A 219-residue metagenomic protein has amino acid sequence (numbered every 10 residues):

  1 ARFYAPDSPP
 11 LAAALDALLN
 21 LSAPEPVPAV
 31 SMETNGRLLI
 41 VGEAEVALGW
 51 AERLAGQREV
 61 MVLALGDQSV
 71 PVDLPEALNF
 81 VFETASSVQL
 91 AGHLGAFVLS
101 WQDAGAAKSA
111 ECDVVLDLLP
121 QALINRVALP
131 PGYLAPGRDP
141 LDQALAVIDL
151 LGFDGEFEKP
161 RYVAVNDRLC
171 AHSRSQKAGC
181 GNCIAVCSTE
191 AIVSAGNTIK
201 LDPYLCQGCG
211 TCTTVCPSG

Functional and structural regions predicted by a protein language model:
A1-V193: Ferredoxin-type iron-sulfur electron-transfer modules and their immediate structural context
G196-G219: Terminal amphipathic helices with adjacent charged low-complexity linkers/tails
